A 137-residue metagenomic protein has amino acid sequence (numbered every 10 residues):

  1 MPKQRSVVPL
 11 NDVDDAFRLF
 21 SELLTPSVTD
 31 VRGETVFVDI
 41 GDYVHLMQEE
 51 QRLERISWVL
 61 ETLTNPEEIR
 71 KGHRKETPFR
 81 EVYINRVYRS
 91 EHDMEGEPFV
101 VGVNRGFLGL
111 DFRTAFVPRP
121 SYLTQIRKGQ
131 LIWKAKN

Functional and structural regions predicted by a protein language model:
M1-N137: Ribonuclease/tRNase effector modules and their secretory precursors
